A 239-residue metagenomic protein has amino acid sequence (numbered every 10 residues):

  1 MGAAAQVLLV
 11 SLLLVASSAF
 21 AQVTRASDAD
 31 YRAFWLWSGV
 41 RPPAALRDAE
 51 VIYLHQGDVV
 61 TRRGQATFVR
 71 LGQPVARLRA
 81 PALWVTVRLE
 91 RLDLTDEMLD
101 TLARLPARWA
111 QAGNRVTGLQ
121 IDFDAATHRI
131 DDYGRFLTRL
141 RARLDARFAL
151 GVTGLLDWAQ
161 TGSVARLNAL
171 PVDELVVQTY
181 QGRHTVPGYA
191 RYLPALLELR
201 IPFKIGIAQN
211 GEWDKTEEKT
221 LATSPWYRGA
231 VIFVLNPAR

Functional and structural regions predicted by a protein language model:
M1-V7: N-terminal amphipathic/basic-hydrophobic helices that include classical n-h-c signal peptides and signal-anchor
G2, S18-R239: Secreted glycan hydrolases and related glycan-binding modules that recognize and/or cleave
V7-A16: Bacterial N-terminal signal peptides
